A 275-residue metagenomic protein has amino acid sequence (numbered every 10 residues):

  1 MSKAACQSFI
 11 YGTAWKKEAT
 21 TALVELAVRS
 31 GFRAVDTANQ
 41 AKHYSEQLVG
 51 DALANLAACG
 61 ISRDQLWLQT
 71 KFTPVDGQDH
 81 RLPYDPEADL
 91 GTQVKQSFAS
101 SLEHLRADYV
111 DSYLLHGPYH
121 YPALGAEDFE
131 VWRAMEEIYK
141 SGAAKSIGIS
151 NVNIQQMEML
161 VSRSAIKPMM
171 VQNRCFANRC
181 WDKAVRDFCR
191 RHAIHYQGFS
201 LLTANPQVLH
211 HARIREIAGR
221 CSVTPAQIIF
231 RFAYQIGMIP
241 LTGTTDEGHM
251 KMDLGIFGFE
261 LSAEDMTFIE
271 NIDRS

Functional and structural regions predicted by a protein language model:
M1-T70, A134, A204: N-terminal binding-site loop/beta-alpha segment at the start of enzyme catalytic domains that lines or forms
Q7-A19, H80-T92, H120-G125: Active-site mouth loops of central-metabolism enzymes
K16-V28, E87-L105, Q155-E158, W181: Short, acidic/polar
K17, G117-S275: Beta/alpha (TIM)-barrel catalytic core signal, keyed to glycine-rich beta->alpha loops juxtaposed to Asp/Glu that bind
F32, A107-V110, A144, P168: A structural motif
Q47-I61, V94-L105, R186: Short amphipathic alpha-helices and their capping/turn segments at secondary-structure boundaries
D64-G91, H116: Structural motif corresponding to the early beta-alpha repeats
L102-A123: Active-site groove signature of glycoside hydrolases
